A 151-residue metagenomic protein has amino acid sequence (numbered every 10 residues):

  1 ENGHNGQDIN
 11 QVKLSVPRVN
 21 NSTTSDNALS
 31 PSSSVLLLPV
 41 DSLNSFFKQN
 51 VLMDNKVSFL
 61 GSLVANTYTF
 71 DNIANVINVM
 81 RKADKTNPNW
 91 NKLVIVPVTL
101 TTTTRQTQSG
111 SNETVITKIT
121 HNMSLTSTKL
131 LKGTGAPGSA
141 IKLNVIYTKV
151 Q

Functional and structural regions predicted by a protein language model:
E1-Q151: Secreted, disulfide-rich extracellular signaling modules
